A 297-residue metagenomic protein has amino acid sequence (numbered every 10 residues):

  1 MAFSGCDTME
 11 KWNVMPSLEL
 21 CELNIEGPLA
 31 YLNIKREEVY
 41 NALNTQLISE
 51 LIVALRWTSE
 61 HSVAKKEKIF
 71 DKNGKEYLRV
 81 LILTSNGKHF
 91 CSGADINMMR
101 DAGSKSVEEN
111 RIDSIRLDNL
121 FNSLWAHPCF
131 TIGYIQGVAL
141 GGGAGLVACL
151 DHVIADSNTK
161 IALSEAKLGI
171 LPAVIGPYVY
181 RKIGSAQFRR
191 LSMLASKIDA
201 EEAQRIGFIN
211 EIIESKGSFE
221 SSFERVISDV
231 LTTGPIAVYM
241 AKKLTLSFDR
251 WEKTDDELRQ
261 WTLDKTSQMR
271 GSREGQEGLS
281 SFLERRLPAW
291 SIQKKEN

Functional and structural regions predicted by a protein language model:
M1-T84, N122: Conserved CoA-thioester-binding segment of acyl-CoA-metabolizing enzymes
A2-L18, S280-N297: Terminal low-complexity tails and localization/encapsulation signals of metabolic enzymes
L32, R36, E50-L51, L83 (+6 more regions): Terminal peptide-recognition signature
E37, E60-A64, A102, H127 (+2 more regions): Generic structural signal for alpha-helix termini and adjacent loop/cap motifs
I48, L117, G176, S185-F188 (+3 more regions): A general structural signal for well-ordered alpha-helical segments in protein cores
E60, I69-L78, T84-L120, A139: Glycine- (often His-adjacent) and acidic-residue-rich active-site loop that binds/positions the CoA thioester
N122-P235: Crotonase-fold acyl-CoA enzyme core
I154-T159, I209-Q260, Q268, R273 (+1 more regions): C-terminal long alpha-helix characteristic of the crotonase
